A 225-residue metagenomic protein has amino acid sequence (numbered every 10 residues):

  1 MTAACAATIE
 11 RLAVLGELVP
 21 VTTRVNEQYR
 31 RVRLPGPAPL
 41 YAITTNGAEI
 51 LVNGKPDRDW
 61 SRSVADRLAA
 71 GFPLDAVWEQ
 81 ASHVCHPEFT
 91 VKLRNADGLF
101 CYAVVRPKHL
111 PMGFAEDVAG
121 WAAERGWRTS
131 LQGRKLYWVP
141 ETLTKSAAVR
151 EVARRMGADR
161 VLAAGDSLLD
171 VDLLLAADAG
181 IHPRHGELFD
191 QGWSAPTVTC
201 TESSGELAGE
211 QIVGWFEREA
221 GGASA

Functional and structural regions predicted by a protein language model:
T2-T90: Active-site phosphate-binding/coordination module
R24-I43, H109-T129: Substrate-recognition/cap helix-loop segment adjacent to the acidic, metal-dependent catalytic center of Asp-based
L51-G71, W127-D159, A220: Substrate-recognition "cap/lid" segment bordering the active-site pocket of phosphatases
L68-F72, V105-M112: Short, surface-exposed ligand-recognition loops at beta-strand->loop->(often short) alpha-helix junctions that present
H86-R94, E124-T129, T199-C200: Short secondary-structure junctions
K92-K108, Q132-V139: Charged, glycine-interspersed solvent-exposed loop segments at helix/strand-loop junctions that cap or gate access
W138-V139, S146-A225: Mg2+-dependent phosphoryl-transfer enzymes with acidic/Ser/Thr/Gly-rich catalytic loops
